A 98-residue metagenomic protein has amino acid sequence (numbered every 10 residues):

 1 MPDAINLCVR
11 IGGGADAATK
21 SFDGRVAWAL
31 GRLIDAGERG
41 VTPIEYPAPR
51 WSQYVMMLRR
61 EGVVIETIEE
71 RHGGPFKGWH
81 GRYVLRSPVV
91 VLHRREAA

Functional and structural regions predicted by a protein language model:
P2-K20, V55-A98: DNA-binding patch around the recognition helix
D23-R39: Short amphipathic alpha-helical interface segments
R25, T42-P43, T67-E70: A generic structural signal for ordered secondary structure
G37-P49: Short acidic, hydrophobic short linear motifs in intrinsically disordered regions
S52: Conserved catalytic core of two-component sensor histidine kinases
